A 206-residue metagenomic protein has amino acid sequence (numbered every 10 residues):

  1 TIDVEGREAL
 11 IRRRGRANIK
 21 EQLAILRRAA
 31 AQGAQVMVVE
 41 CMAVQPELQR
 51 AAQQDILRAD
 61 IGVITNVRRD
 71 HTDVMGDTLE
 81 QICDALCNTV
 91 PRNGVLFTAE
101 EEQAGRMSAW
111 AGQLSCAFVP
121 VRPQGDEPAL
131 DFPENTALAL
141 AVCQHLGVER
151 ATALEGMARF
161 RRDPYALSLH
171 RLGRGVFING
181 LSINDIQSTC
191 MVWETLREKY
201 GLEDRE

Functional and structural regions predicted by a protein language model:
T1-G62, N66, D70-C83: ATP-dependent carboxylate-amine ligase catalytic core
Q53-A59, N88-N93, Y200-E203: Short, conserved loop/helix-junction motifs that constitute active-site signature segments in enzyme catalytic cores
I56-N66, L130-A158: A conserved, hydrophobic alpha-helical segment in the catalytic core of large ATP/adenylate-utilizing enzymes
I61-P120, T189: Conserved catalytic-core segment of NTP-binding enzymes
E102-Q103, L181-E206: Active-site beta-alpha connecting loops in nucleotide-dependent enzymes
C116-L130, T152-R159, S168: Beta-strand->loop->alpha-helix junctions that form or flank phosphate-binding loops in nucleotide-handling enzymes
E127-L138, R162-A166, S182: Short glycine/threonine-rich catalytic loop with a Thr-x-Gly-x-Asp
C143-I183: Gly/charged, well-structured mid-domain segments that form the phosphate/adenylate-handling core of ATP-dependent
